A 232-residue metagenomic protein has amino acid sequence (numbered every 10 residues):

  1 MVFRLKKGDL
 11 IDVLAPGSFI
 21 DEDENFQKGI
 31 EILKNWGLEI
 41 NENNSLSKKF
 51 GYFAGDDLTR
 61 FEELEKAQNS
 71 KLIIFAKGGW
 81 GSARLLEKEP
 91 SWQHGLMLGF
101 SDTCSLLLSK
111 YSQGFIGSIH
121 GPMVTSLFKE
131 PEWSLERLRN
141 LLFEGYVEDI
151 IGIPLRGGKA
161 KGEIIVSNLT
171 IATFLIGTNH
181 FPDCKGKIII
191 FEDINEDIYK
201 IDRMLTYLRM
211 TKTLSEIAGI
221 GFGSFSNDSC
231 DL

Functional and structural regions predicted by a protein language model:
M1-N69: ATP/NTP phosphate-donor binding region
N69-S70, W92-L96, G114-I116, E216-A218: A short helix->loop->beta-strand "cap" motif at the edges of active sites that frequently abuts
K71-S82, F100: N-terminal glycine-rich "phosphate-gripper" loop used for MgATP/nucleotide binding and carboxylate activation
K77-W80, E196, F225: Short glycine-rich anion-binding loops that position phosphate/pyrophosphate groups of nucleotides and phosphorylated
E89-K110, G117-V124: Short, acidic/small-residue loops that bind anionic groups at enzyme active sites
F115-G177: Conserved anion/nucleotide-ligand pocket segment
N168, T173-G177, F181-P182, K187-Y199 (+1 more regions): Conserved mixed alpha/beta catalytic, RNA-binding, or beta-rich assembly cores of soluble enzyme, regulatory
R203-M204, L208-L232: C-terminal active-site/capping subdomain that shapes the small-molecule cofactor and substrate pocket of enzyme
